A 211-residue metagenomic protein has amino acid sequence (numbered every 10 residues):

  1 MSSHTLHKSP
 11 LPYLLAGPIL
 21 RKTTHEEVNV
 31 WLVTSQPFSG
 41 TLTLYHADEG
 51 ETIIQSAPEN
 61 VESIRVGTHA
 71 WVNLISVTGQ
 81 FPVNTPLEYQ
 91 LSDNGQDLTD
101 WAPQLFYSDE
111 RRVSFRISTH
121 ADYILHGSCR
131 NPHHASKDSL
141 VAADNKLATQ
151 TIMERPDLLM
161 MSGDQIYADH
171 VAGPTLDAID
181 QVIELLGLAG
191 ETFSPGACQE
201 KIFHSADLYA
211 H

Functional and structural regions predicted by a protein language model:
S2-H211: Extended recognition/assembly regions associated with phosphoester-bond processing machinery
